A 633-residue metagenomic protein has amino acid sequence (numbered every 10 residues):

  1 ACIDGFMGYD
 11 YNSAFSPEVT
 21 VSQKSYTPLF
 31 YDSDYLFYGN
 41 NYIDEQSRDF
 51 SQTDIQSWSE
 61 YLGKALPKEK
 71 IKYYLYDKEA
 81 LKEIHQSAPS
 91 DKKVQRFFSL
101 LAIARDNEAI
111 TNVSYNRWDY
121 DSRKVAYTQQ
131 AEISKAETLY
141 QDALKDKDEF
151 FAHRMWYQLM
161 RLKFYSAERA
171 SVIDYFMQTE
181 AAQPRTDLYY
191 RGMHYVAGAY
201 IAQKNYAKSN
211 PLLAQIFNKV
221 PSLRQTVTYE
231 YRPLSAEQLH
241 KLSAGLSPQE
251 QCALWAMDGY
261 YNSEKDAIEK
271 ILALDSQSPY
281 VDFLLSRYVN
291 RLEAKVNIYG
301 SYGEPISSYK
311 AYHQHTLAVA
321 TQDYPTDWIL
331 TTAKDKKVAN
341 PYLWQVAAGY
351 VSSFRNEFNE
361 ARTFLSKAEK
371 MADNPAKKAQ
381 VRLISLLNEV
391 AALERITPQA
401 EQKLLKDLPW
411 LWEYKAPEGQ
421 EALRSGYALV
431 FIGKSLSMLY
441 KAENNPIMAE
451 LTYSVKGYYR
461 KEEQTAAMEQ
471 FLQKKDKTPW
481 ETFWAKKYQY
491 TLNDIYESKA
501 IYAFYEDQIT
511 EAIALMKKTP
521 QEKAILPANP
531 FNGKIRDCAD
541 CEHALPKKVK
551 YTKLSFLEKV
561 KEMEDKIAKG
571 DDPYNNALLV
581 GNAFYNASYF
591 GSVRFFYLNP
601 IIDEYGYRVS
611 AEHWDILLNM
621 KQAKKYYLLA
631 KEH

Functional and structural regions predicted by a protein language model:
A1-L144, E149-R161, S166-H633: Extracytoplasmic/secretory-pathway proteins
